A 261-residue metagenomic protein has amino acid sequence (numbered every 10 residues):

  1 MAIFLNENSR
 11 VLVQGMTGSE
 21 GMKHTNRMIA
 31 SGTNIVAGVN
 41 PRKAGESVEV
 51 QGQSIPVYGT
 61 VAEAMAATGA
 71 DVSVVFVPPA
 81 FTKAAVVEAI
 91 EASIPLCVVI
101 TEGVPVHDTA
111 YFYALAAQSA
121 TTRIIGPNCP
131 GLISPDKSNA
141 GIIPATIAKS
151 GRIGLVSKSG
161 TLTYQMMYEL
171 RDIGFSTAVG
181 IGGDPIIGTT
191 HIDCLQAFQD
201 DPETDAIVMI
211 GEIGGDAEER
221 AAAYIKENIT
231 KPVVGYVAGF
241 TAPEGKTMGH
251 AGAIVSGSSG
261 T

Functional and structural regions predicted by a protein language model:
M1-T261: Catalytic-core regions of core metabolic enzymes, especially those transforming organic acids/acyl-group intermediates
